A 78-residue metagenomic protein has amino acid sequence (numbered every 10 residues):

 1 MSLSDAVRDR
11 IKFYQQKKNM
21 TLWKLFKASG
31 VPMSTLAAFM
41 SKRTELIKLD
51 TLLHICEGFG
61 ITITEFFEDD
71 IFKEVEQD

Functional and structural regions predicted by a protein language model:
M1, F13, A38, F67-D78: Short, charged recognition helix plus adjacent turn of helix-turn-helix-like nucleic-acid-binding domains
M1-T21: A short, Lys/Arg-rich alpha-helix, primarily the initiator
K12, W23, L53, T64: Residues within the helices of the helix-turn-helix
Q15, F26, C56: The alpha-helix within a helix-turn-helix
N19-A38: Short alpha-helical DNA-recognition segment
P32, R43, D70-E74: The DNA-recognition helices of helix-turn-helix-type DNA-binding domains
R43-H54: Short, basic-rich loop-to-helix N-cap that marks the start of a DNA-contacting helix
E57-F66: Intrinsically disordered, low-complexity basic tails/linkers immediately adjacent to helix-turn-helix/homeobox/MYB/SANT
